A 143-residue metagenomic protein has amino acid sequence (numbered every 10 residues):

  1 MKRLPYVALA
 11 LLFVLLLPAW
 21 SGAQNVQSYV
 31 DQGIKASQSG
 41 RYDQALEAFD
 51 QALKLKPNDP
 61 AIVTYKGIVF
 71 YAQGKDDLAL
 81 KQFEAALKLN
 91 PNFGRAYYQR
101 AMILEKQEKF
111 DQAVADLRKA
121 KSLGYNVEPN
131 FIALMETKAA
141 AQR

Functional and structural regions predicted by a protein language model:
Q24-Q51, L55: Alpha-helical segment of the N-proximal tetratricopeptide repeat
N25-Q27, P60-A61, G94-R95, E128-P129: Helix-start (N-cap) detector for alpha-helical repeat units in TPR-like alpha-solenoids, especially tetratricopeptide
V30, S37, T64, F70-Y71 (+1 more regions): Position-specific recognition of the canonical hydrophobic site in helix A of tetratricopeptide repeat
Q38-S39, A72-Q73, K106, T137-A141: Register position in tetratricopeptide repeats
